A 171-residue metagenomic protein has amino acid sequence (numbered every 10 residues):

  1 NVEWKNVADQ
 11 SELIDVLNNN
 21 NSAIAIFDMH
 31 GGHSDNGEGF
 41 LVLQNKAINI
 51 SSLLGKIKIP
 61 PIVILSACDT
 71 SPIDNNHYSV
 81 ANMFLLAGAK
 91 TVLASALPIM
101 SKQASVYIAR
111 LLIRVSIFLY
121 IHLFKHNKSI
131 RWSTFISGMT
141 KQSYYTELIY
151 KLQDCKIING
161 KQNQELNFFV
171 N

Functional and structural regions predicted by a protein language model:
N1-F27, G32-L53: Functional beta-strand-loop-alpha-helix junction segments that form "active/interaction loops" within catalytic
N18-N20, S51-K58, S79-G88: Mature extracellular/periplasmic domains of secretome proteins
N21-I24, H33, I57, G88 (+2 more regions): Alpha-helix capping/termination and helix-coil
S22-D28, K58-P60, S95-A96: Functionally constrained cores in energy, signaling, and assembly domains
G31-G32, G37-G39, G55, G88 (+2 more regions): Residue-identity detector for glycine
P61-N171: Active-site-proximal C-terminal subdomain of hydrolase catalytic domains
